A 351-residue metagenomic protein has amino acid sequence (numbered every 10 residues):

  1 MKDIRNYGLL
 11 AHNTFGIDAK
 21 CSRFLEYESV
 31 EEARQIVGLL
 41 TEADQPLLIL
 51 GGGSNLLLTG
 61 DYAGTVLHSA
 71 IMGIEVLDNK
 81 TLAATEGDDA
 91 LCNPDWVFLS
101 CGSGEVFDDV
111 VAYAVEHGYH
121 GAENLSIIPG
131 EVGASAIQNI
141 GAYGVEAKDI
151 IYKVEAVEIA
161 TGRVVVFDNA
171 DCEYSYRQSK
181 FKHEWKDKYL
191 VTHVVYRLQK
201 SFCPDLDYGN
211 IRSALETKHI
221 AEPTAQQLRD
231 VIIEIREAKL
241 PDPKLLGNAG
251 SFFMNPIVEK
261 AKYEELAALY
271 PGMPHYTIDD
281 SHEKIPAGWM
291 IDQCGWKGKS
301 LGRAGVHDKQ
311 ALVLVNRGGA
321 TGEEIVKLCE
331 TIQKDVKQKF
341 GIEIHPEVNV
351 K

Functional and structural regions predicted by a protein language model:
M1-T161: Anion-binding (especially nucleotide phosphate/pyrophosphate-binding) glycine-rich loop and adjoining beta-alpha core
I4-R5, L10-I17, L56, V164-E323 (+1 more regions): Phosphate/pyrophosphate- and phosphate-bearing ligand-binding catalytic cores of soluble enzymes
